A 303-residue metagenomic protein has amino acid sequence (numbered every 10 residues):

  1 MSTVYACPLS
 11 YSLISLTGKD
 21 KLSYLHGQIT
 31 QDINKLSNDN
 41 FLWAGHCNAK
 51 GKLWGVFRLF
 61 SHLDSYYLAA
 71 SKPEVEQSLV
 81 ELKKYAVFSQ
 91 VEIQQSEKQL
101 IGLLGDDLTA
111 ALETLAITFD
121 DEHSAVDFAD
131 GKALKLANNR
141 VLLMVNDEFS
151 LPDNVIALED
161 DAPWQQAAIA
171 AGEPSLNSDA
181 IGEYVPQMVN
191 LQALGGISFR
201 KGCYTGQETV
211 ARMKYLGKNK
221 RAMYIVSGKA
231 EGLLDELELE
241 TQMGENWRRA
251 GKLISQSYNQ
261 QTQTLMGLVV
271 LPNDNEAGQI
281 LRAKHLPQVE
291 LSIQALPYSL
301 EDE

Functional and structural regions predicted by a protein language model:
M1-R200, Y204-Q207, A211-E303: Basic, glycine/lysine-rich polyanion-binding surfaces/domains
